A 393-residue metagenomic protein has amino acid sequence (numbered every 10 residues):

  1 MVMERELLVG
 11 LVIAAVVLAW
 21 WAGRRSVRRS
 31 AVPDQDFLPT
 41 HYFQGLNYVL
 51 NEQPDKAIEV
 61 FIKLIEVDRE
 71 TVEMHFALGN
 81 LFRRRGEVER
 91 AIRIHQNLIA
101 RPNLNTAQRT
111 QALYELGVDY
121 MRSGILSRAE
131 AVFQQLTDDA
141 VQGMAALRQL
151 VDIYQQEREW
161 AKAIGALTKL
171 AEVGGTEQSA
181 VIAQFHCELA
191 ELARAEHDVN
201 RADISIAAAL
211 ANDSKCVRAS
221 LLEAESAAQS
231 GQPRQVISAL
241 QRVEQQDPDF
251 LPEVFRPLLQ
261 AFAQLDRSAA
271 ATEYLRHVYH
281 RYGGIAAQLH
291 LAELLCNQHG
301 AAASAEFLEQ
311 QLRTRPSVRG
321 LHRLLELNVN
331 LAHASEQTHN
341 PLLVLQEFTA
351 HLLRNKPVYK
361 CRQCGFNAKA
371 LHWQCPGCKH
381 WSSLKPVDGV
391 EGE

Functional and structural regions predicted by a protein language model:
M1-D36, A131-R148, D152, Q156-G175 (+3 more regions): Long, contiguous interaction/recruitment modules in multidomain scaffold/adaptor proteins
D34-E70, A77, R83-E87, R93 (+3 more regions): Alpha-helical segment of the N-proximal tetratricopeptide repeat
P39, E73, A107-Q111, A145 (+6 more regions): Start-of-helix register in tetratricopeptide repeats
Q44, L78, L116, L150 (+9 more regions): Structural register within alpha-helical repeat arrays
Y48, F82, Y120, Y154 (+6 more regions): Residue at a conserved register position within TPR or TPR-like alpha-solenoid repeats
R69, N103, A107, V141 (+5 more regions): Short coil turns that delineate tetratricopeptide repeat
